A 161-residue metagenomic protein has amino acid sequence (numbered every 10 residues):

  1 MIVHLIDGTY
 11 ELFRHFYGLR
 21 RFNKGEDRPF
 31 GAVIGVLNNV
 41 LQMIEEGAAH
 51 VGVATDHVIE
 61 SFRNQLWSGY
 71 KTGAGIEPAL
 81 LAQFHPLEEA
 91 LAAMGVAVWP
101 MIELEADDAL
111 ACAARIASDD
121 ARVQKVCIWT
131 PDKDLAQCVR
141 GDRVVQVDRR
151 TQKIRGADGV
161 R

Functional and structural regions predicted by a protein language model:
M1-W129, K133-K153: Noncatalytic, basic helical substrate-engagement surface that gates or grips nucleic-acid strands
Q152-R161: A short, charged helix-loop
